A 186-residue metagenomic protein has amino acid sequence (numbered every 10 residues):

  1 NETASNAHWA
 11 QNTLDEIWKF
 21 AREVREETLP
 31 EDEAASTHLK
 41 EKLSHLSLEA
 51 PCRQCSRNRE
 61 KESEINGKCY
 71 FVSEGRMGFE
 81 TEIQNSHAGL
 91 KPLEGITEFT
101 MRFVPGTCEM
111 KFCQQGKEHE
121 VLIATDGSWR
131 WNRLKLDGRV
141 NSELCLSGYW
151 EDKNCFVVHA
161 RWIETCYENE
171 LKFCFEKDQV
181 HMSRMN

Functional and structural regions predicted by a protein language model:
N1-N141, W162-N186: Catalytic loop of the DD-peptidase/beta-lactamase superfamily, centered on the K-T-G motif and neighboring
T100-M101, S147-Y149: Short amphipathic beta-strand and strand-loop transition segments with alternating hydrophobic
W150-N154: Residue-level recognition of beta-strand termini and adjacent short loop/turns
F156-H159: Membrane-embedded, hydrophobic transmembrane alpha-helices
